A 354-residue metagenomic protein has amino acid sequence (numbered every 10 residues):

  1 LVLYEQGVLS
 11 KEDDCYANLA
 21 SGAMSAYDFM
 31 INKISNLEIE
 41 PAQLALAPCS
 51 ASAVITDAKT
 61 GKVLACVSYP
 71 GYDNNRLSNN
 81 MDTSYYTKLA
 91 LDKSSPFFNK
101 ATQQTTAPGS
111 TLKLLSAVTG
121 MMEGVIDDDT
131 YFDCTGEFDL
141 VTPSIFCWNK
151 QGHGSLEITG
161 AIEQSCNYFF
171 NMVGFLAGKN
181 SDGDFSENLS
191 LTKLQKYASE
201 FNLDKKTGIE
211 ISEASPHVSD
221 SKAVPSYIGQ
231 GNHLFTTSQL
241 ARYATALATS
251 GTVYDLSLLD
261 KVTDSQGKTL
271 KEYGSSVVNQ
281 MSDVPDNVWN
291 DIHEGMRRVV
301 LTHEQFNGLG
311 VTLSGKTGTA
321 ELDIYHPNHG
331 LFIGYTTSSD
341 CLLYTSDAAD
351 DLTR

Functional and structural regions predicted by a protein language model:
L1-M30, I34, P41, A45-L343: Beta-lactam-recognizing serine transpeptidase/beta-lactamase-like catalytic domain environment
Y344-T353: Single conserved hydrophobic/aromatic residue that forms the stacking wall/gate of nucleotide- or nucleobase-binding
